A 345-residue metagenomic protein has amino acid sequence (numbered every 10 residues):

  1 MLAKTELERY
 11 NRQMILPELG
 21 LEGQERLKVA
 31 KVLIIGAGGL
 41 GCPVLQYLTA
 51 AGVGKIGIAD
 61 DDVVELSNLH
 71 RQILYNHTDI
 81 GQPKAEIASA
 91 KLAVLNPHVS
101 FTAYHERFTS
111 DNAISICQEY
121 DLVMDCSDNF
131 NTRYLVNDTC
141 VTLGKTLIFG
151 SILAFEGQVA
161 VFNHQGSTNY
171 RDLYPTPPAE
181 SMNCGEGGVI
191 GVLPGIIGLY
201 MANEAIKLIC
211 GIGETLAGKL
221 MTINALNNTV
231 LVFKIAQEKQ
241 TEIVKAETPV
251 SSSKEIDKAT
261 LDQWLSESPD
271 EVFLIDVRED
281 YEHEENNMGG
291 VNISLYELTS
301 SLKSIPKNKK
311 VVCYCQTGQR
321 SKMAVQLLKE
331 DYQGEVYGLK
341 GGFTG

Functional and structural regions predicted by a protein language model:
M1-K254, E271-F273, Y281, N286-E330 (+1 more regions): Adenine nucleotide-associated cytosolic modules
S253-E267: A short, well-structured juxtamembrane/interface segment
V277: Hydrophobic anchor residue in the Rossmann-like NAD(P) cofactor-binding loop of oxidoreductases, predominantly
E330-K340: A non-catalytic structural micro-motif
